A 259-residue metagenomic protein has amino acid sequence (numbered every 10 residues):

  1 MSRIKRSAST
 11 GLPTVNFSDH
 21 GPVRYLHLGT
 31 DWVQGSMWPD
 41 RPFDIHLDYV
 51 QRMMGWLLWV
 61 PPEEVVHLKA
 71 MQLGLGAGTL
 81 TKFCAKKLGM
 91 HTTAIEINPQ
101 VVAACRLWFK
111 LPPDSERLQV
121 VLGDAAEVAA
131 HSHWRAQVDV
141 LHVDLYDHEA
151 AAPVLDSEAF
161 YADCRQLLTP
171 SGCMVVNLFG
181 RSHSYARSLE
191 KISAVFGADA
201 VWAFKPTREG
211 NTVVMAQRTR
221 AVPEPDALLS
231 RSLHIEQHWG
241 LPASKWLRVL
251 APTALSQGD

Functional and structural regions predicted by a protein language model:
M1-D19, Y25, V33-P42, D48 (+2 more regions): SAM/dcSAM-binding transferase cores
A8, H20, L26, F43-P170 (+1 more regions): The AdoMet/dcAdoMet-binding core of the Class I SAM-like
D31, A125, P206-R208: Residues that form or immediately flank small-molecule/cofactor binding pockets and catalytic motifs
D31-G35, Y146-E149, M174: A short, flexible beta-alpha/helix-coil linker loop
G89-H91, S115-R117, S171, A198-A200 (+1 more regions): A generic structural signal for alpha->beta connector loops
E127-V140, F204, E236-W246: Short flexible/disordered coil segments
E158-P223: C-terminal substrate-binding/active-site "lid" region of AdoMet-derived donor-dependent transferases
